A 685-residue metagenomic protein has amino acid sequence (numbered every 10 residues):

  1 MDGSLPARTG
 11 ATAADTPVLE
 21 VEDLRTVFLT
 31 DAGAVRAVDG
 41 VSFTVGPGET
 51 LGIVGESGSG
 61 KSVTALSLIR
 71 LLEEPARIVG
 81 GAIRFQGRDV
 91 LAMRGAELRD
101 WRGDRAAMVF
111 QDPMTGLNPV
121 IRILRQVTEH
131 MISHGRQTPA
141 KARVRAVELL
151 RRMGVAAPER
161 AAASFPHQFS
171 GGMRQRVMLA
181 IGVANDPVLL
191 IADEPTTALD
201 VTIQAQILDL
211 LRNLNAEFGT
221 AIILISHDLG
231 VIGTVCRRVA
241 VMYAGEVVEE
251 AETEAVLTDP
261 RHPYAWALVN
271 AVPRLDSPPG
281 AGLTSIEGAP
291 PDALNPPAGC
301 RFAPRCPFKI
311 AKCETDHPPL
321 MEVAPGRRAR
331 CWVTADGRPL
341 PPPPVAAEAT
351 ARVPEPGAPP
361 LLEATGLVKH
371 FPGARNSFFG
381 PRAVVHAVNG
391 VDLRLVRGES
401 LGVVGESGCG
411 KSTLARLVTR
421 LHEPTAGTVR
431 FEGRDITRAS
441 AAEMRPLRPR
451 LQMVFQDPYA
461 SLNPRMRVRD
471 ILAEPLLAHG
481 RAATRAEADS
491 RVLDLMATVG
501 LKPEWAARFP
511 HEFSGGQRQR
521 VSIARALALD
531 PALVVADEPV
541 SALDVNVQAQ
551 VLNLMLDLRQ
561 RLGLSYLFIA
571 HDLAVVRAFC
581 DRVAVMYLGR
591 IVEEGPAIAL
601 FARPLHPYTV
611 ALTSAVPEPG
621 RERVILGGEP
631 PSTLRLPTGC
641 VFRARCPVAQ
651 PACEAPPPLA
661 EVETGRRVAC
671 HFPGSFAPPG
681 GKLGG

Functional and structural regions predicted by a protein language model:
D15-P17, D31, E252-P360, A374-F379 (+1 more regions): Charged, flexible cofactor/metal-binding loops and thiol motifs
E56, R70-L71, R99, I191 (+4 more regions): P-loop NTP-binding/switch modules centered on Walker-like glycine-rich loops
I69-E73, T419: Helix-to-loop junction immediately C-terminal to a conserved catalytic motif
I78-D89, G427-D435, L447: Conserved ABC transporter NBD signature motif
R88-D89, K141-R160, D435, A486-E504 (+1 more regions): Conserved ABC ATPase "signature" region
S164-F169, M173, F509-F513, Q517: Conserved ABC ATPase signature
A184-V188, A528-A532: A short, proline-enriched helix->beta-strand linker immediately N-terminal to the Walker B motif in ABC-type P-loop
